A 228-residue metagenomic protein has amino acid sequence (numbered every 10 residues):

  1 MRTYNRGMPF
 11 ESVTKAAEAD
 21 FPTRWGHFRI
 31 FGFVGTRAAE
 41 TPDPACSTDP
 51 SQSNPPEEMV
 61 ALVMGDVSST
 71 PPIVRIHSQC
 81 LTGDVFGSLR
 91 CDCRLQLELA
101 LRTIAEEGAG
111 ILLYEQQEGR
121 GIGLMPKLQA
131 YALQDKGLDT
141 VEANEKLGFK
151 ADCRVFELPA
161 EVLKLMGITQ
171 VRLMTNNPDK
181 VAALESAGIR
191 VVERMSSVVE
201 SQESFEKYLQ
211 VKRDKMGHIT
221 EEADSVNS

Functional and structural regions predicted by a protein language model:
M1-S228: Catalytic domains of riboflavin
